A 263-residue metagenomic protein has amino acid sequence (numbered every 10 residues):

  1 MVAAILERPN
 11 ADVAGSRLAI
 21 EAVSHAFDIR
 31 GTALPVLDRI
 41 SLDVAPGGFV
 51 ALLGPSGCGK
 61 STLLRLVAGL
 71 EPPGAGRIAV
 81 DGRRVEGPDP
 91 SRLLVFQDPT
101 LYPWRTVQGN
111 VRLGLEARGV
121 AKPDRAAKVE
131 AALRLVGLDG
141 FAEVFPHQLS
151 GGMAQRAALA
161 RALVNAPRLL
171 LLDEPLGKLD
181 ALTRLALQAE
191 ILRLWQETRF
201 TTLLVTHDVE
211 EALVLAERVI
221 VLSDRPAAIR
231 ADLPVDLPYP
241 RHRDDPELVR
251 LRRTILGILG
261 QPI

Functional and structural regions predicted by a protein language model:
L53-P55: The feature captures the beta-strand-to-loop junction immediately N-terminal to the Walker
A68: Helix-to-loop junction immediately C-terminal to a conserved catalytic motif
G76-P88: Conserved ABC transporter NBD signature motif
V95, L159: Hydrophobic anchor residue at the start of the ABC signature
R105-L113: Short coil-to-helix segment of the ABC ATPase nucleotide-binding domain corresponding to the Q-loop/switch region
R112, E116, P123-F141, R193: Conserved ABC ATPase "signature" region
V144-H147, N165: Conserved signature/switch motifs of ABC ATPase nucleotide-binding domains
L170-D173: Catalytic Walker B motif of ABC-type/P-loop ATPase nucleotide-binding domains
